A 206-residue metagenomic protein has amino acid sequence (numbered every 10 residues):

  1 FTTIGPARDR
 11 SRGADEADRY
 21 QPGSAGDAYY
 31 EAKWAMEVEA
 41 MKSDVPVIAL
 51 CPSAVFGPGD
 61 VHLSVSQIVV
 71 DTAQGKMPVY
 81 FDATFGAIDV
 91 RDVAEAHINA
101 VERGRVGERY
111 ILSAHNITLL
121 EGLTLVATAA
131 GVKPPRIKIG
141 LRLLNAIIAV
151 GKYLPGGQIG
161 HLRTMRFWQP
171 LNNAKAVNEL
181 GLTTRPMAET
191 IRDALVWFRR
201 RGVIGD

Functional and structural regions predicted by a protein language model:
F1-Y29: Conserved Rossmann-fold NAD(P)-dependent oxidoreductase catalytic core, especially the SDR/UDP-sugar
T3, V55-G57, I117: Conserved sequence/active-site signature of Rossmann-fold short-chain dehydrogenase/reductase
A17-Y20, Q67-F81: A short C-terminal helix-loop "cap" of Rossmann-like NAD(P)-dependent dehydrogenase/epimerase domains
E31, I88-R91, I117, R185: Residue-level signal for the nucleotide or nucleotide-sugar donor/cofactor binding architecture
A35, L63-S64, F81-V101, E108: Substrate-positioning beta->alpha
V38-P58: Conserved beta-loop-beta element that borders a ligand/cofactor-binding pocket
A96-G157, A188-D206: Mid/C-terminal beta-alpha module of Rossmann-like enzyme folds, strongest in SDR-family dehydrogenases/epimerases
T124, V150-T183: Conserved C-terminal active-site "lid" loop/helix of NAD(P)H-dependent oxidoreductases that clamps the redox cofactor
